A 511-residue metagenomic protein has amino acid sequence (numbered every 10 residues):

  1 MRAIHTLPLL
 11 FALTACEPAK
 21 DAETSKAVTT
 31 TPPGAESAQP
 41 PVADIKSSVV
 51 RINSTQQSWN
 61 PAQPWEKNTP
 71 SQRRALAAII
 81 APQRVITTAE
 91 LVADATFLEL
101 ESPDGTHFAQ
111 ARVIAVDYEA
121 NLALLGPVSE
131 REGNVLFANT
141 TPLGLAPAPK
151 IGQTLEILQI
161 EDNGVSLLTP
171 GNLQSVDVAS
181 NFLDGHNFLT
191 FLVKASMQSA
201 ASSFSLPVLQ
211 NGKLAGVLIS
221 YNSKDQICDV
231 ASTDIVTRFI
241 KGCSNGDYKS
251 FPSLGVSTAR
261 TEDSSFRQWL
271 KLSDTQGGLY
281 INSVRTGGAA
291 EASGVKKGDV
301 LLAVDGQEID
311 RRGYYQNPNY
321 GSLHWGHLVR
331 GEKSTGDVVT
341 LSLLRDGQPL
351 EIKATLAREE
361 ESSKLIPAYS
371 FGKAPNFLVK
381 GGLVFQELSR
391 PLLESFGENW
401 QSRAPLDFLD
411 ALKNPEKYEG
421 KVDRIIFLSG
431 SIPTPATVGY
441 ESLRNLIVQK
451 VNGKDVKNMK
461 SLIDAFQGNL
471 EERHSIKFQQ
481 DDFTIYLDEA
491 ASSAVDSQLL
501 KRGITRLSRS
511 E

Functional and structural regions predicted by a protein language model:
M1-P8: Sec-dependent signal peptide recognition, specifically the positively charged N-region followed immediately by
L13-A15: C-terminal motif of bacterial Sec signal peptides marking the signal peptidase cleavage site
P18, Q57, E66, R73 (+7 more regions): C-terminal recognition in membrane/secretory proteostasis and scaffolding
A22-I79, V85-L91, F97, N121 (+4 more regions): N-terminal activation segment of mature serine protease catalytic domains
S48, I52-N53, V128-T141, L167-V230 (+2 more regions): Active-site region of chymotrypsin-like
Q57, Q72, A93, V116-N121 (+3 more regions): Short, conserved beta-turn/loop elements at beta-strand boundaries and strand-helix junctions
A77-I79, A111-V113, L173, I281: Conserved hydrophobic positions within beta-strands
A81-L167, Q198, S223, L350-E351: Conserved active-site neighborhood of the chymotrypsin/trypsin-like protease fold
